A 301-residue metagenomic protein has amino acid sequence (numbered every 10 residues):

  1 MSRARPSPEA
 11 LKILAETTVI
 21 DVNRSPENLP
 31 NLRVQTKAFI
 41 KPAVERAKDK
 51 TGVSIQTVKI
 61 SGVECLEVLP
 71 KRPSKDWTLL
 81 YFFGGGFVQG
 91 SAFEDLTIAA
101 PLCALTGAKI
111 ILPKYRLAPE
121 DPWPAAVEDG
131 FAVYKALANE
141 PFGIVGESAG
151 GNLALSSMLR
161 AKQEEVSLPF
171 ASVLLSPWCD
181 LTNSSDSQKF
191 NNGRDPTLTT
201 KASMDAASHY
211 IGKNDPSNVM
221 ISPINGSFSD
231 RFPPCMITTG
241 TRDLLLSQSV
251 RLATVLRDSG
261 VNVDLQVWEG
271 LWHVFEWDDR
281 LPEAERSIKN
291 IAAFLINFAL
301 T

Functional and structural regions predicted by a protein language model:
M1-K71, L300-T301: A glycine/proline-hinged amphipathic helix-loop "lid/cap" segment that gates access to hydrophobic ligand pockets
V22-N23, Q56-T301: Alpha/beta-hydrolase superfamily serine-hydrolase fold, recognizing
